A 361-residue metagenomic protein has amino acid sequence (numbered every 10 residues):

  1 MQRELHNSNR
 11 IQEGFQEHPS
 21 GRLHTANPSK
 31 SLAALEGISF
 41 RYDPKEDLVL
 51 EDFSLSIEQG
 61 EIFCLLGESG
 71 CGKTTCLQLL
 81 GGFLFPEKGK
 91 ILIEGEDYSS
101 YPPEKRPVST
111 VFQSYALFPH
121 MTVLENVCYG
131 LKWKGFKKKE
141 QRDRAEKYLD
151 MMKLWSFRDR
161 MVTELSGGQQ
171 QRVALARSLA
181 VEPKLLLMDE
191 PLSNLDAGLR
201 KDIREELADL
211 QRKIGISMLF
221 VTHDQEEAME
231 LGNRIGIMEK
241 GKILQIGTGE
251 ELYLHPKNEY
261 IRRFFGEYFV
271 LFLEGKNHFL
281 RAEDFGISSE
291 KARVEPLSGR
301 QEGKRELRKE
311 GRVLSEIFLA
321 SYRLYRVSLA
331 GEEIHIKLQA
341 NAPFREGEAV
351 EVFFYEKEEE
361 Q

Functional and structural regions predicted by a protein language model:
R22-L35, R41-D52, S100-K105: A short, flexible loop at the N-terminus of ABC-type nucleotide-binding domains that lies
L66-E68: The feature captures the beta-strand-to-loop junction immediately N-terminal to the Walker
T74-L77, V173: ABC ATPase nucleotide-binding domain helices that frame the ATP-binding cleft
G81: Helix-to-loop junction immediately C-terminal to a conserved catalytic motif
G89-D97: Conserved ABC transporter NBD signature motif
R106-S109, Q113-K257: ABC ATPase nucleotide-binding domains
F269-I317, N341-Q361: Glycine/charge-rich catalytic "coupling/switch" loops of P-loop NTPases
